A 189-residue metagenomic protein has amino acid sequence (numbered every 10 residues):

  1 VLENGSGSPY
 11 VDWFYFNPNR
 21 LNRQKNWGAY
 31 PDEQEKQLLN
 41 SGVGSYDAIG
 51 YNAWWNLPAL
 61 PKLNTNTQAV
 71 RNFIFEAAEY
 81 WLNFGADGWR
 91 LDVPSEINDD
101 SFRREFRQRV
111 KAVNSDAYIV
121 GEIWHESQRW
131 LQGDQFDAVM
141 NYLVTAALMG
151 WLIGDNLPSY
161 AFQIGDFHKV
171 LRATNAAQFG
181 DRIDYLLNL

Functional and structural regions predicted by a protein language model:
V1-Y80, F84, R109-A112, R129 (+1 more regions): Substrate-binding/active-site clefts of carbohydrate-active enzymes
L2-R20, E76-E79, D87-L186: Active-site-proximal helices and loops of the catalytic beta/alpha 8
